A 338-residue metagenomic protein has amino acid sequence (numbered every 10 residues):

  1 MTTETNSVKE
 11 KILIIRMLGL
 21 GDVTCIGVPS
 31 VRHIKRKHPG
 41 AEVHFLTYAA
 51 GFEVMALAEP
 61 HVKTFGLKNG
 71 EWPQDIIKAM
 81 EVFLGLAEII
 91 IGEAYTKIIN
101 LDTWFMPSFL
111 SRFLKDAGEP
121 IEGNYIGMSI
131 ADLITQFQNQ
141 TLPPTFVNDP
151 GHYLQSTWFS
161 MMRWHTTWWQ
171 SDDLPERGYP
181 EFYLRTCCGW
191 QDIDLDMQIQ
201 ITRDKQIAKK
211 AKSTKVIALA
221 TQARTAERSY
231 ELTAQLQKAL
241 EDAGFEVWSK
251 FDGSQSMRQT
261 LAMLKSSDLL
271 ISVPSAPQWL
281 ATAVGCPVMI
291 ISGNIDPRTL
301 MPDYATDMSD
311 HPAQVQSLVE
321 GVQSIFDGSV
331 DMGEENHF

Functional and structural regions predicted by a protein language model:
M1-F338: Catalytic machinery of carbohydrate-active enzymes, primarily nucleotide-sugar-dependent glycosyltransferases
